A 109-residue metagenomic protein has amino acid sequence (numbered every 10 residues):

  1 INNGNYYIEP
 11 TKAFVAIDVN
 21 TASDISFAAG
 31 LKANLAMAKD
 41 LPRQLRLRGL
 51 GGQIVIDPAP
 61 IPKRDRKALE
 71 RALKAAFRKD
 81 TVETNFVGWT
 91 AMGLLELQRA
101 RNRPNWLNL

Functional and structural regions predicted by a protein language model:
N2-L109: Conserved glycine-centered short motifs in functionally critical loops
